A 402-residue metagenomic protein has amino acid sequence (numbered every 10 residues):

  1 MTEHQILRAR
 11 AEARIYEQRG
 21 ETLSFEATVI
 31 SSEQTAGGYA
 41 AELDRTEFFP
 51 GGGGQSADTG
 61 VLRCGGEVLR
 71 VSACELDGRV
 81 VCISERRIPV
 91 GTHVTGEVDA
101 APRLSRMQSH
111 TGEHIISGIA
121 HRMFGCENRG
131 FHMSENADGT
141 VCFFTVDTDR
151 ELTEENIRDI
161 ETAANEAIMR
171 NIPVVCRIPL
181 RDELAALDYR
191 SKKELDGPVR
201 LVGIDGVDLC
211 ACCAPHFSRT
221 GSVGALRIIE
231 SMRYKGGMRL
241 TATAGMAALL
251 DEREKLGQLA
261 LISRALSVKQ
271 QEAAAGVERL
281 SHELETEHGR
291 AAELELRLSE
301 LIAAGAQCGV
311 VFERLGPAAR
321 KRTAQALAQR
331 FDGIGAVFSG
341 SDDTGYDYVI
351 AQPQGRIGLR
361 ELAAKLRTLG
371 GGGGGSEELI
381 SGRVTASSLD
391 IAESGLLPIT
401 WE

Functional and structural regions predicted by a protein language model:
M1-E402: A glycine- and charged-residue-rich anion-binding loop/surface
